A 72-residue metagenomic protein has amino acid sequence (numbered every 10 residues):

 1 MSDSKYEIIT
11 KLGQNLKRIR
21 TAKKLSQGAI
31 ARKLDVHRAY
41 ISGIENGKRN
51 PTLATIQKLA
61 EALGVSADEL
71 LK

Functional and structural regions predicted by a protein language model:
M1-A22: A short, Lys/Arg-rich alpha-helix, primarily the initiator
Q14, K24-L25, P51-A54: Residue-level signal for the short linker/turn that defines the boundary of a DNA-recognition helix
K17, G28, Q57: Residues within the helices of the helix-turn-helix
T21, R32, E61: Alpha-helical residues within the helix-turn-helix
K24-G43: Short alpha-helical DNA-recognition segment
V36, N46, V65, K72: Short, conserved catalytic or interaction motifs in soluble domains
A39-A54: Short, highly charge-biased, low-complexity peptide segments
A54-E69: DNA major-groove recognition helix of helix-turn-helix/homeodomain DNA-binding modules
